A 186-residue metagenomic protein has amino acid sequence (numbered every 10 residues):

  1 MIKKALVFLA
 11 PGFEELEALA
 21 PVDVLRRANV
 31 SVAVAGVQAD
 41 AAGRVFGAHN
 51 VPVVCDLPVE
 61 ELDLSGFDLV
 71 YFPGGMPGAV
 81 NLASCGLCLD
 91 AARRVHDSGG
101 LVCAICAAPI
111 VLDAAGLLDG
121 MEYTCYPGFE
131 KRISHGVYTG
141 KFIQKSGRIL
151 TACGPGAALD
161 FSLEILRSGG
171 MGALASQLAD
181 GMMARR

Functional and structural regions predicted by a protein language model:
I2, L6-V7, F13, A28-V37 (+2 more regions): Active-site-adjacent pocket-lining segments in enzyme domains
A20-P21, A91: Hydrophobic residues within alpha-helices that form the first helical element adjacent to the glycine-rich loop
A35-D56: N-terminal beta-loop-helix "entrance" segment that forms/cooperates in small-molecule cofactor or anionic ligand
